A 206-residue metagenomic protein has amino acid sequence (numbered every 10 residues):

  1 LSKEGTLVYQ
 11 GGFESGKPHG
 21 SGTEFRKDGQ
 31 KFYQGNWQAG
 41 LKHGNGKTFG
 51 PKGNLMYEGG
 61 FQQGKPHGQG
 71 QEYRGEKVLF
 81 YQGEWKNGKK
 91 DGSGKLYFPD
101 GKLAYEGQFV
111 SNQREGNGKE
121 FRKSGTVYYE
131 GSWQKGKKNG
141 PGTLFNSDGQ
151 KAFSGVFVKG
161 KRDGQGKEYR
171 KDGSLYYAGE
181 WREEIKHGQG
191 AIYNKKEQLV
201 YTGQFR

Functional and structural regions predicted by a protein language model:
L1-K3, T23-K27, K47-P51, Q71-G75 (+5 more regions): Beta-turn initiation residues at beta-strand->coil junctions
V8-P18, F32-H43, M56-P66, F80-D91 (+5 more regions): Conserved anchor residues at repeat-unit boundaries in beta-strand-based tandem repeats, strongest for the MORN repeat
